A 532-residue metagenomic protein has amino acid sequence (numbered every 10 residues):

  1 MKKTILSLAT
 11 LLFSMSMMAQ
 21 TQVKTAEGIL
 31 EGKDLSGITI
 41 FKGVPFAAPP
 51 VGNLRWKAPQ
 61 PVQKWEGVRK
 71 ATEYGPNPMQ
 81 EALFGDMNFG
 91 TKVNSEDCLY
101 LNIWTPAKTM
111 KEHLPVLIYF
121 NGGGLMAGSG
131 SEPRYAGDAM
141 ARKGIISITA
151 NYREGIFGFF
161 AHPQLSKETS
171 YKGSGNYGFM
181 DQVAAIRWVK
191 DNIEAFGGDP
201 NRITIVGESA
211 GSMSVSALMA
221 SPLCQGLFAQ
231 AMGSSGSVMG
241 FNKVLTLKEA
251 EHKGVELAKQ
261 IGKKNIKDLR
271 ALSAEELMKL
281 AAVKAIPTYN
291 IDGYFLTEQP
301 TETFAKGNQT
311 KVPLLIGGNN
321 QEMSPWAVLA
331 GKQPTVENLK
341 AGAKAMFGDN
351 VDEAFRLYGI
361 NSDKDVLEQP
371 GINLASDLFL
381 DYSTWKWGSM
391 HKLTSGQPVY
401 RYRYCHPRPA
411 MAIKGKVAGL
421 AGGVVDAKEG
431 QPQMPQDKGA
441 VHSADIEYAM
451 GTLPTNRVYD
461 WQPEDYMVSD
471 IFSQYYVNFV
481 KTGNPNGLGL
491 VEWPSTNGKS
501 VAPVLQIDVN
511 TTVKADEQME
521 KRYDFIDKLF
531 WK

Functional and structural regions predicted by a protein language model:
M1-T21: Bacterial Sec-dependent N-terminal signal peptides
Q20-N176, P200, Y459-F472, V480-L490 (+3 more regions): Non-catalytic accessory segments of hydrolases
T39, S95-L99, M180-V183, R187 (+6 more regions): A structural signal for well-ordered alpha-helical segments within the folded catalytic domains of diverse enzymes
T72, R153-I156, V206-A210, R403-M411 (+1 more regions): Short, solvent-exposed turn/loop segments enriched in Gly/Ser/Thr/Pro and often Arg
L83-I266, Y294-E298, E302-L329, E517: Serine-hydrolase-like catalytic core of hydrolytic proteins
T105-H113, I193-R202, G262-K267, S389-Y400 (+2 more regions): Surface-exposed helix-capping loop/turn segments at secondary-structure junctions
L117, T149, V183-I186, K190 (+9 more regions): Non-transmembrane alpha-helical segments in soluble domains of secreted/periplasmic/extracellular proteins
E276-P463, Y475: Substrate-gating cap/lid region and adjacent catalytic-acid/histidine neighborhood within extracellular/lumenal
